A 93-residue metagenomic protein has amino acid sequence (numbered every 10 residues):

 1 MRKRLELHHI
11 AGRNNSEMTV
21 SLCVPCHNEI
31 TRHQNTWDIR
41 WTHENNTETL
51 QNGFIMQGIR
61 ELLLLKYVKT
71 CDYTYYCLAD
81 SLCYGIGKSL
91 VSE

Functional and structural regions predicted by a protein language model:
M1-L22, I30-T42: Histidine-centered nuclease catalytic patch
S16, S21, N52, S81 (+1 more regions): Generic serine detector
C26: The canonical Cys-X-X-Cys-His
Q34-K69: Charged, amphipathic alpha-helical linkers/stalks
I59-E93: Short flanking/linker segments adjacent to small metal-binding domains or redox-active Cys/His motifs
